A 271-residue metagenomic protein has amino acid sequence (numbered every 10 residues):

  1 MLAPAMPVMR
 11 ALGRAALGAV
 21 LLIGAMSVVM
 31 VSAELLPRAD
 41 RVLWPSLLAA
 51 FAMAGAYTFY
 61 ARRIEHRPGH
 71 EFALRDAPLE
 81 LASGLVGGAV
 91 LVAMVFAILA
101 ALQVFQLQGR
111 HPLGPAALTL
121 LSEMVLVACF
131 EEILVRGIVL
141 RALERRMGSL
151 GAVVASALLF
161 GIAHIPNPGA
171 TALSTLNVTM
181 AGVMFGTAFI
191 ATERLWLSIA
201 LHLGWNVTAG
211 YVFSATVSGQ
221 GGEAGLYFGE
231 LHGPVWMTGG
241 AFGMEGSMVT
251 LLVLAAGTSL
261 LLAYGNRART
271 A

Functional and structural regions predicted by a protein language model:
M1-G69, G210-A271: N-terminal, membrane-interfacial amphipathic/helix-forming hydrophobic leader that caps and precedes the first
M1-L22, R41-F51, I64-A97, H111-L120 (+1 more regions): Interfacial transmembrane-helix boundary/kink motif in multi-pass membrane proteins
I23-V28, V92-I98, A157-P166, G204-V212: Aromatic-anchored segments of alpha-helical transmembrane domains
G24-P37, F59-F72, L99-V104, L121-V125 (+1 more regions): Hydrophobic alpha-helical transmembrane segments
L47, F51, L85, A89 (+11 more regions): Residue-level signature of the transmembrane alpha-helical core of multi-pass small-molecule transporters
R110-A170, M180-A181, T187: Function-critical hydrophobic alpha-helical transmembrane segments in multi-pass membrane proteins
L150-G151, L195-W196, E245: Residues that define the loop-to-transmembrane-helix transition and helix capping in multi-pass membrane transporters
S174-V235: Functionally important transmembrane alpha-helices
